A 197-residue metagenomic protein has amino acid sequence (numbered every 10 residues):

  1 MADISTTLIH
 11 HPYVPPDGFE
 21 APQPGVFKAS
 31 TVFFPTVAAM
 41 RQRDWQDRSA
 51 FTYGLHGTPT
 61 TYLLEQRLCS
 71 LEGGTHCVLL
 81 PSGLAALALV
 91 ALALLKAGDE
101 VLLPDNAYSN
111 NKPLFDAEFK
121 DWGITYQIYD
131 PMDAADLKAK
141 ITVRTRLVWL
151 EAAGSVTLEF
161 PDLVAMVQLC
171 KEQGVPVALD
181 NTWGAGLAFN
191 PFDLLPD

Functional and structural regions predicted by a protein language model:
M1, E20, W45, L71 (+2 more regions): A generic structural signal for short, solvent-exposed coil/turn residues that cap or connect secondary-structure
M1-T58, Q66: N-terminal "arm"/small-domain region of PLP-dependent enzymes with the aminotransferase-like
V14, V78-D197: Conserved PLP-enzyme active-site core in the AAT-like
T36-A85, N110-A117: Conserved N-terminal alpha-helix of the aminotransferase class I/II PLP-enzyme fold
